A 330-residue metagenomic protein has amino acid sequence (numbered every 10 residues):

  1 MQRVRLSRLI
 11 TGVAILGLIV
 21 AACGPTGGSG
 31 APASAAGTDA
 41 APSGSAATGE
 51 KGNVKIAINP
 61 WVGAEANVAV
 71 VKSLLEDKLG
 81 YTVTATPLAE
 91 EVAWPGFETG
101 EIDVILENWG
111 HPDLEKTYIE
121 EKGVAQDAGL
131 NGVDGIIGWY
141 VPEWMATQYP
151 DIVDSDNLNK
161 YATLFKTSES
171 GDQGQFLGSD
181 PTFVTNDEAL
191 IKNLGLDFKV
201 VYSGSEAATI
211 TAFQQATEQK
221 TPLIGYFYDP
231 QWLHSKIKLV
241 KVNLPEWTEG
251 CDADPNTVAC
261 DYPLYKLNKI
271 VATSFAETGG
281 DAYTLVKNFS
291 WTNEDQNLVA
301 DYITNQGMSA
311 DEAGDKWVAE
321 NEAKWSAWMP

Functional and structural regions predicted by a protein language model:
G17-A22: C-terminal motif of bacterial Sec signal peptides marking the signal peptidase cleavage site
C23-T38: Bacterial lipoprotein signal-peptidase II cleavage site
G37, A41-A69, E90-E91: Extracytoplasmic "Venus flytrap"
G49-G63, Y81-T86, Q173-L177, V286: Short, well-ordered beta-strand elements
N59-V62, T82-G96, V201-A212: Short helix-initiation/N-cap motifs at beta->coil->alpha
G96, I102-W109, Q175-C251: Ligand-binding pocket segment of bilobal, Venus flytrap-like solute-binding proteins
G123-F176: A conserved helix-loop-strand patch within extracytoplasmic ligand-binding domains of the periplasmic binding
I137-Q148, L264-T278, D301-Y302: A bilobed periplasmic-binding-protein/Venus flytrap-type ligand-binding module shared by bacterial periplasmic
